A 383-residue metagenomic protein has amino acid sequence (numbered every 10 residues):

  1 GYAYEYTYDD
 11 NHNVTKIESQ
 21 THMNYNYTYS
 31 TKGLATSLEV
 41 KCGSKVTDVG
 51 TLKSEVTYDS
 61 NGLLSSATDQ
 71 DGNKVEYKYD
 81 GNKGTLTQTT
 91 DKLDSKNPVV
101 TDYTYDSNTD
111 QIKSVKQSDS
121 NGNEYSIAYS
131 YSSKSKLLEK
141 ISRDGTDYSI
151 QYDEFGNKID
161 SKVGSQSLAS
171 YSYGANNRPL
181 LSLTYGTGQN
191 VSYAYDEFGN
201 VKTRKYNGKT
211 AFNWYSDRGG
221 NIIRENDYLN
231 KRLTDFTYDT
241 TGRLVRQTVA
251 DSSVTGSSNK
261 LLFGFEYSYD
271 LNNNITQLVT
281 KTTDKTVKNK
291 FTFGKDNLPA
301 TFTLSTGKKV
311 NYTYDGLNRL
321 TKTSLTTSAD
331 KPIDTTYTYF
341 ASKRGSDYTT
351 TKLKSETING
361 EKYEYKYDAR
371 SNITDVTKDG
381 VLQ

Functional and structural regions predicted by a protein language model:
G1-S19, M23-D69, N73-V163, S167-Y185 (+6 more regions): Beta-strand elements of repeat-based all-beta scaffolds
